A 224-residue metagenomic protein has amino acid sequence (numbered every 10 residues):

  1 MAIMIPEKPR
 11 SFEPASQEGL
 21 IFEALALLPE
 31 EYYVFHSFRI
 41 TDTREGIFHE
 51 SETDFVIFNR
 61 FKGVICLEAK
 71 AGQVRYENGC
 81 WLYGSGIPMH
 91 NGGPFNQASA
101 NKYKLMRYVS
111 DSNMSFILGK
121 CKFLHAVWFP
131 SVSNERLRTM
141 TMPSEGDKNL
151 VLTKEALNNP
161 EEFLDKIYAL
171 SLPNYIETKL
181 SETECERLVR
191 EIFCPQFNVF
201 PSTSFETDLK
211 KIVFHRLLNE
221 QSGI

Functional and structural regions predicted by a protein language model:
M1-N219: Intrinsically disordered, low-complexity Ser/Thr/Pro/Gly-rich regulatory segments
Q221-I224: Walker A/P-loop
